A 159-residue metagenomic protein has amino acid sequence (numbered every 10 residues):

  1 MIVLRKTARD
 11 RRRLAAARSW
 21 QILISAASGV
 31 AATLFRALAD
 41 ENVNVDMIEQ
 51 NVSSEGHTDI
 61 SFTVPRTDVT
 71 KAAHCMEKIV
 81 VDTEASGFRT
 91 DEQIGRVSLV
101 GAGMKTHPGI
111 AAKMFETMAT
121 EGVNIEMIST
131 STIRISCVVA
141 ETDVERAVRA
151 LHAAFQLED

Functional and structural regions predicted by a protein language model:
M1-D159: A conserved regulatory-domain signal marking ACT and ACT-like small-molecule sensing domains and adjacent regulatory
